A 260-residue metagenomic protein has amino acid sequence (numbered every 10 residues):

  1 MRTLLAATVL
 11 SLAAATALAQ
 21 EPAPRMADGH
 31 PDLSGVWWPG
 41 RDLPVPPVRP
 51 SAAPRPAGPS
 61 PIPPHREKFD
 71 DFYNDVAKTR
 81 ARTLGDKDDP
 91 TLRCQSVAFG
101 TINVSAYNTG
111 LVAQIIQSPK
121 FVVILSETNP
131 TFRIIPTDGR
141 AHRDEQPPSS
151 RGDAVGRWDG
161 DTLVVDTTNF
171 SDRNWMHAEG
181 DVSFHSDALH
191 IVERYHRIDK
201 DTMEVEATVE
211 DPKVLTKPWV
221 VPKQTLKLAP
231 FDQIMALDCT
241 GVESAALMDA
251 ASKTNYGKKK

Functional and structural regions predicted by a protein language model:
M1-L5: Positively charged n-region of N-terminal signal peptides that target proteins for export
L10-S11: Short, linear, compositionally biased motifs with a strong N-terminal bias
A14-T16: N-terminal signal peptide c-region/cleavage motif recognized by signal peptidases
L18-K260: PEST-like low-complexity, intrinsically disordered acidic/proline/serine-rich tracts that flank trafficking/processing
